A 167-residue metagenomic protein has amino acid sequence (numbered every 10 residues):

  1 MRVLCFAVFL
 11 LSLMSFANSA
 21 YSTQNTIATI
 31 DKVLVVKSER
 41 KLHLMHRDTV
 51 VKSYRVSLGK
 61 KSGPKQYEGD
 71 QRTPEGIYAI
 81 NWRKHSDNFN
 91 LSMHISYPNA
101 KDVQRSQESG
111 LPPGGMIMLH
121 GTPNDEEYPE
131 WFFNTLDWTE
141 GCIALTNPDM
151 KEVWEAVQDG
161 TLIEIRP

Functional and structural regions predicted by a protein language model:
C5, L44, P129-E130: Short beta-strand/loop turn elements enriched in aromatics
C5-S15: Bacterial N-terminal signal peptides
A20-P64, P167: Intrinsically disordered, low-complexity, Pro/Ser/Thr/Asn/Gly/Ala-rich spacer/linker segments adjacent to signal
Y21-D31, L58-W82, A100-R105, Y128 (+1 more regions): N-terminal post-signal-peptidase region of extra-cytosolic proteins
D31-V33, R40, G69, L91 (+1 more regions): Residue-level detector of beta-strand structural context in well-folded domains
K32, S53-R55, I77, M116 (+1 more regions): Well-ordered beta-strand positions in beta-sheet-rich domains
R72, W82-P167: Exported/periplasmic cell-wall-interacting domains
